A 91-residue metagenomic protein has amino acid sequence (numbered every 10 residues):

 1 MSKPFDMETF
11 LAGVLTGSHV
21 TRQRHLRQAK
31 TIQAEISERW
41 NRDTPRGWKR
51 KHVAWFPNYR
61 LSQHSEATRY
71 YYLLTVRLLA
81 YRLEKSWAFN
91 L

Functional and structural regions predicted by a protein language model:
M1-T9, Y81-A88: N-terminal DNA-binding module of tyrosine recombinases/phage integrases
L15-A88: Non-catalytic DNA-binding core/recognition domains of DNA-processing enzymes
